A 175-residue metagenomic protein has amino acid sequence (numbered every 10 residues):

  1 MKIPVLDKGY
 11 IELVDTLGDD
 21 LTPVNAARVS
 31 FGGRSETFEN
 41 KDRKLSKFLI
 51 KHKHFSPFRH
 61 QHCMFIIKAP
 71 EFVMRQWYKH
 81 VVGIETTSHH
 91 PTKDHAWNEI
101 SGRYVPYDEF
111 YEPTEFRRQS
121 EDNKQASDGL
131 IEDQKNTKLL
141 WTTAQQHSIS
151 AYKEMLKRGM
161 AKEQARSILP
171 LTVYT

Functional and structural regions predicted by a protein language model:
M1-T175: Family-specific signature for flavin-dependent thymidylate synthase
